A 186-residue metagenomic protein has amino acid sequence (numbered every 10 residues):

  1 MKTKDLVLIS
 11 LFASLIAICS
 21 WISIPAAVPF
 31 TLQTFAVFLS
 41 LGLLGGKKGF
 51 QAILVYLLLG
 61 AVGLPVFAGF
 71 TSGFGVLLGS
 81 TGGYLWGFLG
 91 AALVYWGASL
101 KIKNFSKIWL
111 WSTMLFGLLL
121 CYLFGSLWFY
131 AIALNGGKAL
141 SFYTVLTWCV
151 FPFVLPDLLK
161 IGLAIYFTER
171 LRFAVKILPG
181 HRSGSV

Functional and structural regions predicted by a protein language model:
M1-A52, V62: Hydrophobic transmembrane alpha-helices
V7, L11, I18, F74-L123: Short helix-perturbing small/polar motifs within transmembrane alpha-helices
S10-S14, F35, L39, L54-L58 (+5 more regions): Residue-level signature of the transmembrane alpha-helical core of multi-pass small-molecule transporters
L15, C19, S23, S40 (+13 more regions): Alpha-helical membrane-inserting segments
C19-L32, L57-A91: Interfacial aromatic-anchored transmembrane helix boundaries in multi-pass membrane proteins
L32-T34, F74-S80, L140-V150: Non-cytosolic membrane-interface motifs at loop->transmembrane helix junctions
G49-I53, V76, L110, V145: Alpha-helical transmembrane segments and their helix-entry boundary regions
F105-R182: Membrane-embedded alpha-helical hairpins and interfacial helices in multi-pass inner-membrane proteins
